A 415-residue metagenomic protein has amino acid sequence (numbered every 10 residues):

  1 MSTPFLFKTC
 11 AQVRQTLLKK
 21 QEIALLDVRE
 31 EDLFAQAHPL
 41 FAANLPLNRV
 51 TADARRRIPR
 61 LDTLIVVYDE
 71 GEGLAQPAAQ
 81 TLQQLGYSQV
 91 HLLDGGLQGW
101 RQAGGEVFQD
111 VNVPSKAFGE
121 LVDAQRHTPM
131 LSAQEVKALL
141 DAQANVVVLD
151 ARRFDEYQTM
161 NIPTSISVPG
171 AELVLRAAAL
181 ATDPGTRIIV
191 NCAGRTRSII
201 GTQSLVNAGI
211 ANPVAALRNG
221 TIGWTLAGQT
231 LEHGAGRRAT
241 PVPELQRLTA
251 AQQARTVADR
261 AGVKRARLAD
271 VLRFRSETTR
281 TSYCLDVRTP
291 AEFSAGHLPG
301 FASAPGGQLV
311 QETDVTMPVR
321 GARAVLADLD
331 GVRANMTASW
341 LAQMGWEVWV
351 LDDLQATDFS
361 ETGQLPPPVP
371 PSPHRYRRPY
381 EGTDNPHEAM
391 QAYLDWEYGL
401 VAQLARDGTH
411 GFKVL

Functional and structural regions predicted by a protein language model:
M1-A24, V28-V147, A151-Y283, V287-L415: Rhodanese-like catalytic fold shared by cysteine-dependent sulfurtransferases and DSP/PTP-type phosphatases
